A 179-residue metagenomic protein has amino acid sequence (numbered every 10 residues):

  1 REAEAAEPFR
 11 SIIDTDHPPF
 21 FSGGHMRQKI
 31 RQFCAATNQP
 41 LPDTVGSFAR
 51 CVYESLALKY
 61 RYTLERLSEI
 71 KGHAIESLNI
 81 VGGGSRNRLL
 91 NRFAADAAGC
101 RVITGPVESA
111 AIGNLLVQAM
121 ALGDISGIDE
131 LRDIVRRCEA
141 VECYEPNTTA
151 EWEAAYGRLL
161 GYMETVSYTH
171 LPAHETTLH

Functional and structural regions predicted by a protein language model:
R1-S77, R86-A110, L116-S167: Active-site core segments that coordinate phosphate-bearing ligands/cofactors across diverse enzyme families
G83: Glycine-rich Rossmann-fold phosphate-binding loop(s) that bind the pyrophosphate of adenine dinucleotide cofactors
T169-T176: Conserved small/polar residues in nucleotide/adenosyl-binding loops
